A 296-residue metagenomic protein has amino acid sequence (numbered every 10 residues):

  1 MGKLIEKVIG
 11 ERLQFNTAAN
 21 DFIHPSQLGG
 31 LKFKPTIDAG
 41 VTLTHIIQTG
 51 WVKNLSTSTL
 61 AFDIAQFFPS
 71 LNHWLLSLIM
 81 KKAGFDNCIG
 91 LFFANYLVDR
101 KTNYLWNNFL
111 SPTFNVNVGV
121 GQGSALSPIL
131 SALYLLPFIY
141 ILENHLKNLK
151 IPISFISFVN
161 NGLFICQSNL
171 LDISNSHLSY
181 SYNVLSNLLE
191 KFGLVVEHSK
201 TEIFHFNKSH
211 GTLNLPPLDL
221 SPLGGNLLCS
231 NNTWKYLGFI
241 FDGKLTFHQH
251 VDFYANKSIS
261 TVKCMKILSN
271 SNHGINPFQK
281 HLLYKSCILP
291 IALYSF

Functional and structural regions predicted by a protein language model:
M1-A125, L133: Conserved pre-catalytic core of RNA-dependent polymerases
M1-I5, K32-A39, F68, V118-L130 (+5 more regions): Secondary-structure capping and boundary motifs in well-ordered enzyme cores
I9-Q27, V52, L130-I165: Active-site palm subdomain of RNA-directed nucleic acid polymerases
Q27-L28, T57-F67, F93, G119-S127 (+5 more regions): Catalytic palm active-site di-aspartate
G50-L55, S186-E197, E202-F204, G211 (+2 more regions): Short, charged alpha-helical motifs in flexible N/C-terminal segments and linkers
Q66-G84, G119, G162-N187, K208: Catalytic palm subdomain of template-directed nucleic-acid polymerases, centered on the conserved carboxylate motif
N108, V195-N232: Short, conserved micro-motifs composed of acidic
G225-F296: Basic, alpha-helical interaction scaffolds
